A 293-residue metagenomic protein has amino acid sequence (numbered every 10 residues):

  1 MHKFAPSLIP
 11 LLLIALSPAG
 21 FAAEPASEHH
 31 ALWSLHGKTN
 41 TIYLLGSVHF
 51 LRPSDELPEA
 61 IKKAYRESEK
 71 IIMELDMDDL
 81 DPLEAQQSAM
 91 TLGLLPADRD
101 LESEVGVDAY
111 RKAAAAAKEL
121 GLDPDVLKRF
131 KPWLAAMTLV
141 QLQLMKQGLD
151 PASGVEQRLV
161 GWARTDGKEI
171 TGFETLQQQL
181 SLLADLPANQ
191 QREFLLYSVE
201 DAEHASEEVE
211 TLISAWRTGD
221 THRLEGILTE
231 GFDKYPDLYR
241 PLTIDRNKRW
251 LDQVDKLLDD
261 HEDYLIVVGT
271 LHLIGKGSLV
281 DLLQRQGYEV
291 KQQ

Functional and structural regions predicted by a protein language model:
M1-I9: Bacterial N-terminal signal peptides that target proteins for export
S17-A19: N-terminal signal peptide c-region/cleavage motif recognized by signal peptidases
A23-H29: Cleaved targeting-peptide boundary
A26, H36-G37, L258-D260: Extracellular/periplasmic catalytic domains that process cell-envelope and extracellular macromolecules
S27, E56, R249: Short, conserved clusters of charged catalytic residues that mark active-site and nucleotide-handling motifs
A31-L242: Structured, acidic catalytic/metal-binding patches in enzyme active sites
D233-Q293: A cross-kingdom marker for long, charged
